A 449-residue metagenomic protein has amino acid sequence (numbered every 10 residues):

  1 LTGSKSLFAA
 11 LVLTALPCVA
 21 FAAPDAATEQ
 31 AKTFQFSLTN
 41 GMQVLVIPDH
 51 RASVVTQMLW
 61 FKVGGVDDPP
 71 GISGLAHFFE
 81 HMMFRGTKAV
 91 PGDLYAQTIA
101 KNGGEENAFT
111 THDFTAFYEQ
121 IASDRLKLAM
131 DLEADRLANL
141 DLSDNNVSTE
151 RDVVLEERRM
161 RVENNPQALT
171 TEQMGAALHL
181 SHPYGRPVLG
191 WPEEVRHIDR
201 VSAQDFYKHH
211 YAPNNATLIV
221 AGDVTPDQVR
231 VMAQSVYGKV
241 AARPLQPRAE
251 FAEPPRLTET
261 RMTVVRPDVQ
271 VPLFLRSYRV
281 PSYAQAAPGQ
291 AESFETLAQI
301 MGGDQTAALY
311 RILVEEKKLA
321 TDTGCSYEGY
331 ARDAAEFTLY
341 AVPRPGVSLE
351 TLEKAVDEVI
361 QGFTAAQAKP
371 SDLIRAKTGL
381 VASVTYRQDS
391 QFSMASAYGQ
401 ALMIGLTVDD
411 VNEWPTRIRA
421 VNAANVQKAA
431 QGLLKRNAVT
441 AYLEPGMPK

Functional and structural regions predicted by a protein language model:
L1-L11: Bacterial N-terminal signal peptides that target proteins for export
A9-V19: Bacterial N-terminal signal peptides
A20-T28: Boundary at the C-terminal end of the N-terminal hydrophobic targeting segment
A27-F61, G65: Mature N-terminal segment immediately following signal peptide/propeptide cleavage in secreted/periplasmic
S37, A96-P247, Q285, E316-K449: Charge-rich, well-structured scaffold segments of protease-associated domains
V44-I47, S53-T56, V66-P69, K127 (+2 more regions): Short, solvent-exposed loop/turn elements at domain surfaces
T56-Q120, R186-L189, G303-L319, A331: M16/MPP (pitrilysin/insulinase) zinc-metallopeptidase core fold and M16-derived inactive scaffolds
R159, A176, L245-A308: His/Glu-based metal-binding/catalytic segments typifying zinc-dependent metallopeptidases
